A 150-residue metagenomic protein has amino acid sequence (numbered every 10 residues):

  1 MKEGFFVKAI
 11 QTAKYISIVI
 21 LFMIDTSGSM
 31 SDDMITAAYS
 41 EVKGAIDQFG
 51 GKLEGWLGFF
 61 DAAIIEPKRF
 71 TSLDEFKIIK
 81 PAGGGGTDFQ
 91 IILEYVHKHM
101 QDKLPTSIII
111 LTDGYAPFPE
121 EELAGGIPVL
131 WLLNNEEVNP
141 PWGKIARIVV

Functional and structural regions predicted by a protein language model:
M1-L21, M30-D33: Acidic, polar low-complexity linker/tail segments
V7-Q11, K43-I46, V96-K98, P117-P119: Generic recognition of flexible, low-complexity loop/linker segments
A9-I16, I46-F49, F70: Short, conserved, surface-exposed binding loops centered on an aromatic residue
I18, G28-F59, L123-G126: …and closely analogous acidic/polar surface helices at protein-protein or active-site interfaces in A-domain-like
L21-F22, I109: Conserved beta-strand elements of the Class I
D25: Residues that scaffold, gate, or flank divalent-cation-dependent active/transport sites
G55, I64-R69, L73-I110, Y115-P117 (+2 more regions): Von Willebrand factor
P119-E122, P128-L130: Alpha-helical subdomain
